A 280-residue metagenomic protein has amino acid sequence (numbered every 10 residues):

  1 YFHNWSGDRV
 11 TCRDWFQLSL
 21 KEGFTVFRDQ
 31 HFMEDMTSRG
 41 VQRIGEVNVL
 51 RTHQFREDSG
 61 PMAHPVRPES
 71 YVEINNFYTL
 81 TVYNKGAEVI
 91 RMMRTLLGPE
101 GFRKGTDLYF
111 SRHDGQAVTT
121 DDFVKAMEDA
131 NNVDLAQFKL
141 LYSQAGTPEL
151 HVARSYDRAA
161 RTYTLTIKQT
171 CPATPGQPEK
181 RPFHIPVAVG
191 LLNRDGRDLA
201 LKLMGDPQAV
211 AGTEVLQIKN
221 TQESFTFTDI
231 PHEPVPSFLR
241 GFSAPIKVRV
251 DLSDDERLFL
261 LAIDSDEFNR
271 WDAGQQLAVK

Functional and structural regions predicted by a protein language model:
Y1-R154, L165: Hydrophobic alpha-helical and helix-loop surface patches within well-folded domains that function as non-catalytic
F2, V66-E69, E100, S111-K280: Non-catalytic accessory/interaction domains
